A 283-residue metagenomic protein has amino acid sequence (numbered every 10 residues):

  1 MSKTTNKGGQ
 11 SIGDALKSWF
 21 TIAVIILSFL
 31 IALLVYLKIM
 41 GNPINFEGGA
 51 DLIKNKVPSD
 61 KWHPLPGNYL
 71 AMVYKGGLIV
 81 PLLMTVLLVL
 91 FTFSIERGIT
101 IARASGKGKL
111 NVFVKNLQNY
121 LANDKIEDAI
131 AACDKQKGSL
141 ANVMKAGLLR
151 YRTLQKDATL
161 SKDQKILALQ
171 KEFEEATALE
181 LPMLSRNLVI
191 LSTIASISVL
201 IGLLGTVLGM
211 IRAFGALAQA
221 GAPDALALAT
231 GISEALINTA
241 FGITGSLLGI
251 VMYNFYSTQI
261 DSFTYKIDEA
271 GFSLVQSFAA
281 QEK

Functional and structural regions predicted by a protein language model:
M1-S2: Long, non-globular segments of proteins
T5-Q10, L65, F93-I95, I99-T100 (+4 more regions): Predominantly long cytosolic amphipathic alpha-helical stalk/bundle segments
K7-L110, Y256: Hydrophobic membrane-targeting segments
G8-L16, Y36-K56, W62-H63, M72 (+1 more regions): Helix-termination/interfacial motifs at the ends of transmembrane alpha-helices
G77, F91, A129, M144 (+3 more regions): Residue-level signature of catalytic and energy-coupling elements of molecular machines, predominantly ATP/GTP-dependent
L87, S94, V143, T206-G209: Amphipathic, well-ordered alpha-helical segments in soluble domains
